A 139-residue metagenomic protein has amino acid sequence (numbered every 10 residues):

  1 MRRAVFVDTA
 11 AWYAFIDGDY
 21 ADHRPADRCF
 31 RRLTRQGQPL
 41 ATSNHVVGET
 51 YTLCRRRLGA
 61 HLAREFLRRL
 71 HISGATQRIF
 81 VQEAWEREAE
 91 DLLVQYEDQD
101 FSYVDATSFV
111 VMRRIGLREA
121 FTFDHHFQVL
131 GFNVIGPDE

Functional and structural regions predicted by a protein language model:
M1-T42, R55-R68, D138-E139: Short, well-structured N-terminal submotif of metal-dependent ribonuclease cores
R2-A4, F109, I115-E139: Acidic, PIN/NYN-like endoribonuclease modules and their adjacent C-terminal/linker elements
N44-H45, D105, D124-H125: Short secondary-structure boundary segments
L70-Q82, D98, Q128-E139: Short acidic, glycine/proline-enriched helix-loop-strand junctions
Q77-E119: Active-site neighborhoods of divalent-metal-dependent phosphate/nucleic-acid chemistry enzymes
